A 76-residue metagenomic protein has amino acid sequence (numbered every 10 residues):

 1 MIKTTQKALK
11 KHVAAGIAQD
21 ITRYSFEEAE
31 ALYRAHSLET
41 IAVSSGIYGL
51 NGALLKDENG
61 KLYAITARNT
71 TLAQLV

Functional and structural regions predicted by a protein language model:
M1-I2, K7, Q74-V76: Short intrinsically disordered terminal tails
M1-K3, K11, A15, A31 (+1 more regions): Polar low-complexity intrinsically disordered regions
A8-F26: N-terminal acidic leader/helix
F26-L75: Acidic, low-complexity, intrinsically disordered interaction modules
